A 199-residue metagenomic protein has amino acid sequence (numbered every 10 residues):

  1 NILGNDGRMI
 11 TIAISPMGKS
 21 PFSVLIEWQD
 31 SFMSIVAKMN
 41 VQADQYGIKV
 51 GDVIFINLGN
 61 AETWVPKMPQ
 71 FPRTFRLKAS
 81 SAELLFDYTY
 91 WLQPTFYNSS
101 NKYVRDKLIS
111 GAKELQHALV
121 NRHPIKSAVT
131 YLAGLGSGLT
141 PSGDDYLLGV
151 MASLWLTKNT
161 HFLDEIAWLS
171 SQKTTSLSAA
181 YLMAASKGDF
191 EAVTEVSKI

Functional and structural regions predicted by a protein language model:
N1-G134, G138-G143, L156, H161-L163 (+1 more regions): Phosphate/adenylate-binding glycine loop and adjacent helical scaffold
L148, F162-E165: Contiguous hydrophobic, core-forming segments of folded domains
L148-L156: Extracellular/lumenal glycan-associated surfaces
S171-Q172: Contiguous alpha-helical scaffold segments within structured protein domains that host functional hotspots
